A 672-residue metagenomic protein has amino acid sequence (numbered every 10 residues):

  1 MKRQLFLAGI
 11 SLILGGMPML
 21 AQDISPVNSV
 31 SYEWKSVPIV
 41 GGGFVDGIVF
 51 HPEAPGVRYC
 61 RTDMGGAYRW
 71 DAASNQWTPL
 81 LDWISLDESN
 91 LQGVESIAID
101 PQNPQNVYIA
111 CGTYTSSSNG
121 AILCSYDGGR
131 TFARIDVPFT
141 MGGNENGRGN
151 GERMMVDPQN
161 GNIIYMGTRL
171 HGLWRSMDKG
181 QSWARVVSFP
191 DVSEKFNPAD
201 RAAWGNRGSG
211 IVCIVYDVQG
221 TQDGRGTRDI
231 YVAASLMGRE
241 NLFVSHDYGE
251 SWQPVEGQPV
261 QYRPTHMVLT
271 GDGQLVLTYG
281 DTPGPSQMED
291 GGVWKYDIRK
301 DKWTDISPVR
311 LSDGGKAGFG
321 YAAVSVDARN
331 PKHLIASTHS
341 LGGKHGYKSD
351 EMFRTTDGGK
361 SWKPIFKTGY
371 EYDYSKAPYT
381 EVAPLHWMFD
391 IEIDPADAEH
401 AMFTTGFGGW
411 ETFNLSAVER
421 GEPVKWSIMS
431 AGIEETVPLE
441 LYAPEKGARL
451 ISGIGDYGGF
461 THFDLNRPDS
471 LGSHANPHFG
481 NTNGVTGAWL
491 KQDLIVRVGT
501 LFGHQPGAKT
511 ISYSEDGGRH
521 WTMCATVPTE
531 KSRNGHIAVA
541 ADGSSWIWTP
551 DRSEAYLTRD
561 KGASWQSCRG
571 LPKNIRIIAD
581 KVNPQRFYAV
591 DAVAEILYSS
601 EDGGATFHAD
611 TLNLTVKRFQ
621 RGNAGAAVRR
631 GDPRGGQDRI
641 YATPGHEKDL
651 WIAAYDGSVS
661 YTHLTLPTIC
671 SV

Functional and structural regions predicted by a protein language model:
P38-G65: Beta-strand-rich domains and repeat architectures in extracellular enzymes and scaffolds, especially beta-propellers
G42-G43, I84-E88, F139-G142, P190-S193 (+8 more regions): Short coil/turn segments at the loop-to-beta-strand junctions that recur within blades of beta-propeller repeat folds
F44-G47, L91-S96, R148-R153, D200-V215 (+7 more regions): Signature of short aromatic-glycine-proline-rich micro-motifs recurring in repeat-based ectodomains
P52-A54, P101-N103, P158-N160, V218-G226 (+8 more regions): Residue-level detector of Asp-centered blade-edge/turn motifs that repeat once per structural unit in beta-propeller
G65-G66, T113-S117, H171-G172, L236-R239 (+7 more regions): Short glycine/acidic-enriched loop and turn motifs that connect beta-strands
G66-Y68, G120-C124, G172-R175, N241-V244 (+8 more regions): A short loop-to-beta-strand structural motif that recurs across blades of beta-propeller domains
W83-D87, V137-E145, S188-G205, S307-G315 (+2 more regions): Surface-exposed loop and turn segments in beta-propeller and other repeat-based domains that flank or scaffold
T662-T668: Conserved small/polar residues in nucleotide/adenosyl-binding loops
